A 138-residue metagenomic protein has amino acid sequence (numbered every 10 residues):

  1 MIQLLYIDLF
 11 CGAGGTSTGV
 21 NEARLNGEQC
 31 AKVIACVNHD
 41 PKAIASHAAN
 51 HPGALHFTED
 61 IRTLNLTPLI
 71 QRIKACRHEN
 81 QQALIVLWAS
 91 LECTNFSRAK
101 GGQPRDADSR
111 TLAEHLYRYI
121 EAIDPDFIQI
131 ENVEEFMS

Functional and structural regions predicted by a protein language model:
M1-S138: Conserved active-site and SAM-binding loop architecture of S-adenosyl-L-methionine-dependent nucleic-acid
